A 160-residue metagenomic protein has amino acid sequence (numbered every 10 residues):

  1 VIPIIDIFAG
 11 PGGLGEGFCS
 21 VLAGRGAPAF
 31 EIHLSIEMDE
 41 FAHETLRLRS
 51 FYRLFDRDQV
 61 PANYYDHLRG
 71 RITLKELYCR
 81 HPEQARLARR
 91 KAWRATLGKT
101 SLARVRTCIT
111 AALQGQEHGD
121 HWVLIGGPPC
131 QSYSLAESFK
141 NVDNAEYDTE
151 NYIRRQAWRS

Functional and structural regions predicted by a protein language model:
V1-S160: Conserved active-site and SAM-binding loop architecture of S-adenosyl-L-methionine-dependent nucleic-acid
